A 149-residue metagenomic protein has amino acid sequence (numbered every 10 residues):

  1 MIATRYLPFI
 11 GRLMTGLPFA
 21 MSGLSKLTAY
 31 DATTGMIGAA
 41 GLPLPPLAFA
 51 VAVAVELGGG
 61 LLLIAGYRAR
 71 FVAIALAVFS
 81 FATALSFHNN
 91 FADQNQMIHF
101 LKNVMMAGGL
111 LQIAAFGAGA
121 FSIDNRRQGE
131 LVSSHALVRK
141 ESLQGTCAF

Functional and structural regions predicted by a protein language model:
M1-T28, G38, P45-A54, G58 (+1 more regions): Extended, low-polarity transmembrane helix blocks
T33-I37: Cytosolic, membrane-interface loops and tails of multi-pass inner-membrane proteins
